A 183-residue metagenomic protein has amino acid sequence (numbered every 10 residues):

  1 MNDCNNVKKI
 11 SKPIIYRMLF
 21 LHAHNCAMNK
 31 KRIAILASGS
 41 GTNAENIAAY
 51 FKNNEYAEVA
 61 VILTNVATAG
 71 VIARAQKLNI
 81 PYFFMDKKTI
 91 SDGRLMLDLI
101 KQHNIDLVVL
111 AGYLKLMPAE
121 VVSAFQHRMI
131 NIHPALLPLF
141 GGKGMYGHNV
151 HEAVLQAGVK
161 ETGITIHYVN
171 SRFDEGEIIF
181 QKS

Functional and structural regions predicted by a protein language model:
N2-K8: Extreme N-terminal basic, low-complexity initiation segments that serve as generic localization/processing leaders
D3, Y16-R17, H24-S183: One-carbon transfer enzymes
K9-L19: Positively charged N-terminal leader segments that act as targeting/secretion signals
